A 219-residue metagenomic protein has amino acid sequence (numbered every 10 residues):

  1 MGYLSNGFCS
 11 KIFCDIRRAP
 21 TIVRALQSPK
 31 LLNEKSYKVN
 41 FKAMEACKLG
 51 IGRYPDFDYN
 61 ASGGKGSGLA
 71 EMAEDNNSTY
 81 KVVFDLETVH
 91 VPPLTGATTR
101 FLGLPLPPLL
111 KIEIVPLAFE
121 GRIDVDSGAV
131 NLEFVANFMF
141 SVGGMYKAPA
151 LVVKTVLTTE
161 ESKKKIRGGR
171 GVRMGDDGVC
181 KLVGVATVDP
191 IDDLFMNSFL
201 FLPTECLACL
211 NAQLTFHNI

Functional and structural regions predicted by a protein language model:
M1-P29: N-terminal chloroplast transit peptides
C9, C14, C47, C180 (+1 more regions): Generic recognition of cysteine residues
L31-N33: Predominantly recognizes leucine-rich repeat
V39: A motif-centric signal for short, conserved binding hotspots located in accessible loops or intrinsically disordered
A43-G178, L182: Membrane-lipid interaction segments
R173-I219: Long, compositionally biased interface segments
